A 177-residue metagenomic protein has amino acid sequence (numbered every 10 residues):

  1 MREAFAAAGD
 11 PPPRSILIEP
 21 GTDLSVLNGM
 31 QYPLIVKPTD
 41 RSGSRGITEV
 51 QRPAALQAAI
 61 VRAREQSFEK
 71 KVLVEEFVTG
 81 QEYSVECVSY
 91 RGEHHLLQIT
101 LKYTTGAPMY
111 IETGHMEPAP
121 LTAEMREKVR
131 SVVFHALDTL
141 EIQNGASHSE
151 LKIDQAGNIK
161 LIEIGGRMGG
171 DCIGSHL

Functional and structural regions predicted by a protein language model:
M1-L73, T79, Y90-G92, H115 (+2 more regions): Active-site nucleotide/adenylate-binding loops and adjacent lid/helix of ATP-dependent enzymes
A63-K71, E76-P120, E127-L161, G165-I173: Phosphate-binding core of ATP-grasp and ATP-grasp-like enzymes
